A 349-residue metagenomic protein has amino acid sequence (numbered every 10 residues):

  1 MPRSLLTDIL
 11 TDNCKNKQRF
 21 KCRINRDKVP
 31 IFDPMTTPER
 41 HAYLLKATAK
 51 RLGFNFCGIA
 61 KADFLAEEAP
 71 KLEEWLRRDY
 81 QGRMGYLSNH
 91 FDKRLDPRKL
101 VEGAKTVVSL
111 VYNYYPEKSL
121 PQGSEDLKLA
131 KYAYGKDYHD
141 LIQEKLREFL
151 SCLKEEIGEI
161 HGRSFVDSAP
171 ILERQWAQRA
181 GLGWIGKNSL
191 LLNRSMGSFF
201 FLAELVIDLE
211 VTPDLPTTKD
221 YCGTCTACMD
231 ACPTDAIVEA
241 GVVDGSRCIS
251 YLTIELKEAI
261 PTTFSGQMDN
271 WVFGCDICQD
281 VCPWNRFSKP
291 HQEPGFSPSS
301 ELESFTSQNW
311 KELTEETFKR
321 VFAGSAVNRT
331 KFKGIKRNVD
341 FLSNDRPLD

Functional and structural regions predicted by a protein language model:
M35-Y221, I260, D269-N270: Auxiliary alpha/beta "docking" domains used to position bulky ligands
F64, A227-Y251, M268-G295: Iron-sulfur cluster-binding cysteine motifs and their immediate structural context in ferredoxin-like electron-transfer
I260-D349: Alpha-helical scaffold domains
